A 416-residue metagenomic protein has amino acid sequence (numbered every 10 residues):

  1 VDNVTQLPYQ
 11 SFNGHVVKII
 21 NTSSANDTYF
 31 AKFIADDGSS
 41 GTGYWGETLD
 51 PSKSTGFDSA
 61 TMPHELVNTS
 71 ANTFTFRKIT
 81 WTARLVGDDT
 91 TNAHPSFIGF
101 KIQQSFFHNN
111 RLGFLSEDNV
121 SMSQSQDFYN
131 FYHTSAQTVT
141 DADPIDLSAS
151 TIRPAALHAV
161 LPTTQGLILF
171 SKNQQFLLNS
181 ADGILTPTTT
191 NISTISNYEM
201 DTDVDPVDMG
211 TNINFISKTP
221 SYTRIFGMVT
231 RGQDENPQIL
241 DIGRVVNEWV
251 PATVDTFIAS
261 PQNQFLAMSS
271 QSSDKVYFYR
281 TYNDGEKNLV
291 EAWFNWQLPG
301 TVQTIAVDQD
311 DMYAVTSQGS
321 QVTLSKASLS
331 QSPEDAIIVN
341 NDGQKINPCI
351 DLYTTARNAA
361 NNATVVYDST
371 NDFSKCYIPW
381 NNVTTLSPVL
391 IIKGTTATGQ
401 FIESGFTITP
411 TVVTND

Functional and structural regions predicted by a protein language model:
V1-S96: Long, charge-dense tracts
G14, N197-T202, G405, N415: Glycine-centered flexibility motif
A25, G38-D58, F74-F76, W81-A83 (+7 more regions): Tryptophan-centered short beta-strand motifs
F30-D36, G46-T48, S123-S125, L178 (+2 more regions): Predominantly extracellular/luminal cell-surface or secreted proteins
H64-Q103, N109, L115-V120, P379-T414: Segments forming glycine/polar-rich beta-alpha architectures that bind adenosine-containing cofactors
T80-R111, L115-V307: Beta-propeller and closely related beta-pinwheel folds
S221-D416: Beta-sheet repeat architectures centered on beta-propellers
